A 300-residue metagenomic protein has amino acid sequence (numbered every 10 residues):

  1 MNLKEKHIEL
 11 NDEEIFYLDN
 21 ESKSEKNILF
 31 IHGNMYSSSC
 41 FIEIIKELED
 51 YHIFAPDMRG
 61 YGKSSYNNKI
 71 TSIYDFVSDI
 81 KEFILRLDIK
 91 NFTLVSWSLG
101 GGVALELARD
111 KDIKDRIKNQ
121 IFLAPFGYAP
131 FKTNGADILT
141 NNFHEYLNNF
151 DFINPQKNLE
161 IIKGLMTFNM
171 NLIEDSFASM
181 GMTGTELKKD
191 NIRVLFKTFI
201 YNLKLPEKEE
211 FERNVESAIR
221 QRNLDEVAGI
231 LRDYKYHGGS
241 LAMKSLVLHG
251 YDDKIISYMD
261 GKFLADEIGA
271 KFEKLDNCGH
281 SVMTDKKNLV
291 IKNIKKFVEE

Functional and structural regions predicted by a protein language model:
M1-I28, E49-Y51, L85, I89-K90 (+4 more regions): Alpha/beta-hydrolase fold catalytic core
N20-S65: Conserved HGGG/HGGXW glycine-rich cap/lid loop of the alpha/beta-hydrolase fold
I42, A55-L99, E106, D112-K114 (+4 more regions): Active-site loop/oxyanion-hole signature of alpha/beta-hydrolase fold enzymes
Q120-G181: Flexible "cap/lid" loop of the alpha/beta hydrolase fold
Q156-S240: Conserved alpha/beta-hydrolase catalytic His-Asp/Glu region
L241, V247-H249, D253: Short beta-strand/loop motif that positions the catalytic acidic residue of the alpha/beta-hydrolase fold
K254-D260: Conserved alpha/beta-hydrolase "acid-adjacent" motif
I255, C278-I291: Catalytic histidine-centered segment of alpha/beta-hydrolase-like enzymes
